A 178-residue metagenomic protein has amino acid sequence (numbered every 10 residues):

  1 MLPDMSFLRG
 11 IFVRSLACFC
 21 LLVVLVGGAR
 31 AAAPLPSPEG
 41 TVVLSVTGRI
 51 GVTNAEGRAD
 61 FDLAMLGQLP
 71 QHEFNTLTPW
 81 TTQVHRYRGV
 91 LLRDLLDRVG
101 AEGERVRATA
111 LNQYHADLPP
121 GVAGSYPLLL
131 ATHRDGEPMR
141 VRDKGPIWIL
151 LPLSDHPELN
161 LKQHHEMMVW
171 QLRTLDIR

Functional and structural regions predicted by a protein language model:
L2-S6, R30-R178: N-terminal intrinsically disordered, low-complexity segments enriched in P/E/S/T
R14-G27: Bacterial N-terminal signal peptides
